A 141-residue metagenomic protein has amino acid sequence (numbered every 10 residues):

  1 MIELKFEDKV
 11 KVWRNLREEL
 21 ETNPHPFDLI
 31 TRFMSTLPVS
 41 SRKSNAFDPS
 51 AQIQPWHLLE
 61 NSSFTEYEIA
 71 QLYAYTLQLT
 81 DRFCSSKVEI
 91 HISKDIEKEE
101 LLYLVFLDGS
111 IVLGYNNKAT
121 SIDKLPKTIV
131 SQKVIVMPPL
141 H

Functional and structural regions predicted by a protein language model:
M1-H141: A structural boundary/capping signal
